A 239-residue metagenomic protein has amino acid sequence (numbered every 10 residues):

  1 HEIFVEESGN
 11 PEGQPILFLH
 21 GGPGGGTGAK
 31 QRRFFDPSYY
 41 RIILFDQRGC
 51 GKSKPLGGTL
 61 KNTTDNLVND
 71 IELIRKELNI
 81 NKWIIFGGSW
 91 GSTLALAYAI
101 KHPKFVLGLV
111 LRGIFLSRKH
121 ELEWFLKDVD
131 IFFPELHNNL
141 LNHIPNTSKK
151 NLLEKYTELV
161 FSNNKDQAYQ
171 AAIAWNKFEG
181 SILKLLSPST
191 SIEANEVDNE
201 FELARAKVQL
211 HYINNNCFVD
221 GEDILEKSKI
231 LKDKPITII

Functional and structural regions predicted by a protein language model:
E2-P55: Conserved HGGG/HGGXW glycine-rich cap/lid loop of the alpha/beta-hydrolase fold
P55-V68, H120-V129: Catalytic nucleophile-loop/oxyanion-hole region of alpha/beta-hydrolase and closely related hydrolase-like folds
D65-I84: Conserved acidic catalytic loop of the alpha/beta-hydrolase fold
I85-G87, R112, I239: Short beta-strand immediately N-terminal to the catalytic nucleophile in serine-hydrolase-like folds
S92-P103, L109: Short glycine-enriched nucleophile-adjacent loop and the immediately C-terminal alpha-helix near the catalytic center
K104-Y156: A catalytic-pocket lid/entrance helix-loop region that shapes and gates access to the active site across common
H211-S228: Active-site nucleophile elbow and catalytic-triad environment of alpha/beta-hydrolase enzymes
L231-K232, T237-I239: Short beta-strand/loop motif that positions the catalytic acidic residue of the alpha/beta-hydrolase fold
